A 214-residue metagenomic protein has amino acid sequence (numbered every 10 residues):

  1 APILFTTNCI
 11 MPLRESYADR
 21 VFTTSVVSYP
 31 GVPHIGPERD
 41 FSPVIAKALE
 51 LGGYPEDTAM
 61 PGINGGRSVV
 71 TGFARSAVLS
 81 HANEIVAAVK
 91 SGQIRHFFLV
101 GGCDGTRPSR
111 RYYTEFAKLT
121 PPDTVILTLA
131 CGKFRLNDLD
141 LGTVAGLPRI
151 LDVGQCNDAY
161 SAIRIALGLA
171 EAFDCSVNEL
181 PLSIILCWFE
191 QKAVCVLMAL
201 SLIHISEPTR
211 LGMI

Functional and structural regions predicted by a protein language model:
A1-P43, G105-G168, F173-D174, R210: Catalytic or ion-translocation cores adjacent to nucleophile or general acid/base/metal-coordination motifs in diverse
L4-T7, E56, F98-L99, I126-L129 (+1 more regions): General beta-strand structural signal in soluble alpha/beta enzymes
S25-V27, A46-F73, I94, P148: Gly-rich Lys/Arg/Thr-decorated short loops/hinges at beta-loop-alpha junctions or inter-strand turns that position
M60-G62, R67-V144: Structured mid-domain segments that build the active-site/substrate or prosthetic-cofactor binding neighborhood
A74-N83, C131, N157-I165, F189-Q191: A general structural motif
G132-L136, P181-K192: A glycine-rich phosphate-binding loop feature that marks nucleotide/adenosyl-phosphate handling sites
L197-S201: Glycine/proline-enriched, intrinsically flexible loops and inter-domain linkers
I203-I214: Single conserved hydrophobic/aromatic residue that forms the stacking wall/gate of nucleotide- or nucleobase-binding
